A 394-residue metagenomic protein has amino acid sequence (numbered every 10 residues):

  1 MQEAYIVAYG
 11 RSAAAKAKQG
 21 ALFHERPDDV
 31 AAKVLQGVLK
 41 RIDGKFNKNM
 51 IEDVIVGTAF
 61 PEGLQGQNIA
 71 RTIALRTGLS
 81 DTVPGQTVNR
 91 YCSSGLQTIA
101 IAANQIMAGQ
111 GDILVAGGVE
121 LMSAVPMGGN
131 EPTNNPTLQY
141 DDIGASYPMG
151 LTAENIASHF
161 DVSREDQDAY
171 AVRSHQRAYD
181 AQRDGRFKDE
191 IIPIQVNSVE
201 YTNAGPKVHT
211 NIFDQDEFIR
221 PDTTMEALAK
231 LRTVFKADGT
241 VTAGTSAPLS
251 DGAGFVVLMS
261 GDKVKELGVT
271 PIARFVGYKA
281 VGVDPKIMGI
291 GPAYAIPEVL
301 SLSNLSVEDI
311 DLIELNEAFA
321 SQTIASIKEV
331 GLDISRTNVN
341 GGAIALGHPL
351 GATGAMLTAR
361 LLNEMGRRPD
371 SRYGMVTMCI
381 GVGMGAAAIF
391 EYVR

Functional and structural regions predicted by a protein language model:
M1-P27, T224-I290, Y294, S301 (+3 more regions): Condensing-enzyme catalytic core mediating Claisen C-C bond formation in acyl metabolism
R11-A13, H24-K33, A169-E266, E329 (+1 more regions): N-terminal extracellular/periplasmic Venus flytrap/periplasmic-binding protein-like
S12-K18, N104-F160, P221, M365: Glycine-rich loop/linker segments at domain edges
L22-I113, V119-N135, I191-F213, K286-I287 (+1 more regions): Conserved beta-ketoacyl condensing-enzyme motif
E25, T58-G111, P132, I143-L151 (+4 more regions): Conserved catalytic cysteine-centered active-site region of acyl-thioester-dependent Claisen-condensing enzymes
P27-D43, I69-A70, T98, M149-I156 (+5 more regions): Short, well-ordered amphipathic alpha-helical segments that serve as non-catalytic structural scaffolds within diverse
N89-V119, A157-F187, F255-D262, I327 (+2 more regions): Active-site-proximal alpha-helical scaffold in enzymes
